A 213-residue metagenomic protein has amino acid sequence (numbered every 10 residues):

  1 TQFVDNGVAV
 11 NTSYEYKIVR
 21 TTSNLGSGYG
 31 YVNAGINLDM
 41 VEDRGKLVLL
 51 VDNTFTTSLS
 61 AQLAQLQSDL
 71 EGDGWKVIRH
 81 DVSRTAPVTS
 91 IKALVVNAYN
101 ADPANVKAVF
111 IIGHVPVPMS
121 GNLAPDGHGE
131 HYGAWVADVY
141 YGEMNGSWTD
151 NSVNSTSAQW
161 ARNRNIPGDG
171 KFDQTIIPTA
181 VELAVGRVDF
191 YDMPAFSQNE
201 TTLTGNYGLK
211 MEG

Functional and structural regions predicted by a protein language model:
V4-N24: Beta-strand-rich modules
G7, G26-K76, S90-A108: Extracellular pro-sequences of secreted precursors
R20, V51, D81, F110-G113: Glycine-rich, histidine-containing beta strand-loop boundary motifs that form or position
T22-S27, P116-M119: Short acidic/polar inter-strand loop motif in beta-rich domains
D39, D69, V88-G213: Structured catalytic cores of large enzymes
T54-S58, R84, V115-M119: Short acidic, S/G/P-rich loop/turn micro-motifs used as interaction or catalytic elements
H80-V88: Short beta->alpha junction loops
